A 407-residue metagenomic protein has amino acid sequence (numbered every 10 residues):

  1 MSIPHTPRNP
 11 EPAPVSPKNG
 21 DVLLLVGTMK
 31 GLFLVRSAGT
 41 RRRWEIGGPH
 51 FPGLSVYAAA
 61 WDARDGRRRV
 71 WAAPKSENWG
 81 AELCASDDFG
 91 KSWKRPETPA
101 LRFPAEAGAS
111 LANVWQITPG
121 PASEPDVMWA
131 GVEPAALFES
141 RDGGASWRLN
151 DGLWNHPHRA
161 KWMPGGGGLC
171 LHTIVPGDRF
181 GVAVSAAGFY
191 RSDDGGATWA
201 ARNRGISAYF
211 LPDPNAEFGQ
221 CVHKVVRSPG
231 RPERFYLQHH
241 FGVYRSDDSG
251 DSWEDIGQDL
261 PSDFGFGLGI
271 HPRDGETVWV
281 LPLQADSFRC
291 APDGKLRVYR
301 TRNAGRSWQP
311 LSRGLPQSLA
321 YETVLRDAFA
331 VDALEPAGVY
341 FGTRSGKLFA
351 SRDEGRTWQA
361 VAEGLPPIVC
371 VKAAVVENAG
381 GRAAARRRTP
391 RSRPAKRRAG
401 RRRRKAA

Functional and structural regions predicted by a protein language model:
M1-A407: Extracellular glycan-interacting surfaces
